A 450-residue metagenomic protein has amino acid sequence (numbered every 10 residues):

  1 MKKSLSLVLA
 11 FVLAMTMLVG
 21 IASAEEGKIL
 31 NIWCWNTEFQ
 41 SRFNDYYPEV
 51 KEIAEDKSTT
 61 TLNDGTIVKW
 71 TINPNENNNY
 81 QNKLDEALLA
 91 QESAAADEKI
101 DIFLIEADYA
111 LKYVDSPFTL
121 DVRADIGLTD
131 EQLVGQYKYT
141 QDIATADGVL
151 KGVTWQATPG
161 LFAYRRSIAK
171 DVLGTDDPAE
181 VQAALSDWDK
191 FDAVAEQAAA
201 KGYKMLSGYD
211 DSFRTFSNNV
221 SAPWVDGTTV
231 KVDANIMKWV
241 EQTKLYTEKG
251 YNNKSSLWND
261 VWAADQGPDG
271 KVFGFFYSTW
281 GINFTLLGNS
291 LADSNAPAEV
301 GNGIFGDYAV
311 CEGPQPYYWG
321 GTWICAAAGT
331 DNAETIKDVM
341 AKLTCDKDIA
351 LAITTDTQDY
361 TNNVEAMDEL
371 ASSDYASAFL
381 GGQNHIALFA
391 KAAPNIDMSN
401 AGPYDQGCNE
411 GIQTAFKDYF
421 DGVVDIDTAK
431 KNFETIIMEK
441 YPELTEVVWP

Functional and structural regions predicted by a protein language model:
S6, V19-L111, D130, L351 (+1 more regions): Conserved N-terminal structural module of periplasmic/extracytoplasmic solute-binding proteins
A10-T16: Bacterial N-terminal signal peptides
R42, R166, A341-L370: Periplasmic-binding protein-like
P48, K238-D338: Extracytoplasmic/periplasmic substrate-binding proteins
Q81-K99, F103, S116, A169 (+4 more regions): Short helices/loops that flank or line small-molecule/ion binding pockets
E92, F103-L161, D189-D192, A298-E312: Hinge/lid segment of periplasmic solute-binding proteins
D125-V134, D142-S212, W224-S256, A328-E334 (+1 more regions): Helix-loop-helix "hinge/cap" segment bordering the ligand-binding cleft or interdomain interface
G303-G306, T354-D418, E446-P450: Long, aromatic- and glycine/proline-rich binding clefts that accommodate carbohydrate-like moieties
